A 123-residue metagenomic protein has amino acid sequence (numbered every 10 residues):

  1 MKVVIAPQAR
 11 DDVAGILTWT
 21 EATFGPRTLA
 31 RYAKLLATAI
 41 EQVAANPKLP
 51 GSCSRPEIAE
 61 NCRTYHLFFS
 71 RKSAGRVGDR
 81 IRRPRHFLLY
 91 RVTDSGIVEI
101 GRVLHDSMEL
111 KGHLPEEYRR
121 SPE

Functional and structural regions predicted by a protein language model:
K2-A74, S121-E123: Basic, Lys/Arg-enriched alpha-helical interface segments
S73-E123: Enriched for short, Lys/Arg-rich terminal
